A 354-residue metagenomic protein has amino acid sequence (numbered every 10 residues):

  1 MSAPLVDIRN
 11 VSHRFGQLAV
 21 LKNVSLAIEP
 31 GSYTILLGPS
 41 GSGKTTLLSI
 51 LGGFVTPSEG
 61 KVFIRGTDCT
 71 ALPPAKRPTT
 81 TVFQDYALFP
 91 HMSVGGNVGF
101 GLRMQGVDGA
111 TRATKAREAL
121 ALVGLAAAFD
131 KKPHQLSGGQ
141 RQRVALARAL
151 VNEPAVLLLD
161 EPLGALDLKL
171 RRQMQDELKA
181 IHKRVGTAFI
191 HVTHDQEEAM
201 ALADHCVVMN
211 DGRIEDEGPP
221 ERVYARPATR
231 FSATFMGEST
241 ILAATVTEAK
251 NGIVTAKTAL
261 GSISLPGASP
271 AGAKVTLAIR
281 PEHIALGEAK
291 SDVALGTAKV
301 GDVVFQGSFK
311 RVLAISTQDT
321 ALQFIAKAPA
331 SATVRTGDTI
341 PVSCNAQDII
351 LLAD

Functional and structural regions predicted by a protein language model:
D7, A27, F63, P341-S343: ABC ATPase nucleotide-binding domain
V24-I35, F89: Pre-Walker A (P-loop) beta-loop-beta motif of ABC nucleotide-binding domains
Y33, P74-T80, Q84-F231: ABC ATPase nucleotide-binding domains
L37-P39: The feature captures the beta-strand-to-loop junction immediately N-terminal to the Walker
G52: Helix-to-loop junction immediately C-terminal to a conserved catalytic motif
G60-D68: Conserved ABC transporter NBD signature motif
S239, A249-D354: Non-catalytic connector elements of ABC transporters
